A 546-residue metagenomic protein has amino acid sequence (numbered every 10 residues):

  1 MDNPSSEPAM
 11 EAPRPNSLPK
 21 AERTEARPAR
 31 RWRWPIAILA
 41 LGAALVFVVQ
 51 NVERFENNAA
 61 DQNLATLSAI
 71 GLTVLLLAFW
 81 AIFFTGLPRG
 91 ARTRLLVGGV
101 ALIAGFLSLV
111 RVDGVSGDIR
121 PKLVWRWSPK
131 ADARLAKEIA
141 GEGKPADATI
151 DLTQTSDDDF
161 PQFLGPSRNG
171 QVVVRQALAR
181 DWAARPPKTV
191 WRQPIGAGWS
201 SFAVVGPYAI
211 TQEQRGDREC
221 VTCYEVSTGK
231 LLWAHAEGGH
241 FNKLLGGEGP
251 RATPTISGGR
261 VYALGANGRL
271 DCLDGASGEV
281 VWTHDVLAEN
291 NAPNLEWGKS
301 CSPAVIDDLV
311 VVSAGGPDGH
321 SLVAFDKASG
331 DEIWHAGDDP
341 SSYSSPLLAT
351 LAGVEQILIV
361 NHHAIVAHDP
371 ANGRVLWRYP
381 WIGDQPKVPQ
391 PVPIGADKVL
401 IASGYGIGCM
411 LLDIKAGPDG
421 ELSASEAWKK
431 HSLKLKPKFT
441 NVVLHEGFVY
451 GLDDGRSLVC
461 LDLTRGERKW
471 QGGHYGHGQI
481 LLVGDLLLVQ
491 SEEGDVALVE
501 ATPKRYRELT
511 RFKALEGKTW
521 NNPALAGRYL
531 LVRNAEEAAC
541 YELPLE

Functional and structural regions predicted by a protein language model:
I36-G86: Membrane-embedded alpha-helical segments of integral membrane proteins
R89-G114: Internal/C-terminal transmembrane anchor helices
R126-I195, C220-K243, E279-A292, D331-A336 (+6 more regions): Aromatic (tryptophan-biased) beta-strands that constitute blades/sheets of beta-rich domains
A184-P186, V190-V205, R215-R218, A234-T255 (+9 more regions): Extracytoplasmic beta-rich repeat domains
V221-C223, C272, L322-A324, A367 (+4 more regions): Conserved blade-register residue in beta-propeller folds
I407, K518-E546: Blade-level signature of beta-propeller repeat domains, shared across WD40, Kelch, NHL, RCC1 and BNR/Asp-box propellers
I407, S432-A501: Loop/turn-rich, solvent-exposed surfaces of beta-rich toroidal or solenoidal domains
